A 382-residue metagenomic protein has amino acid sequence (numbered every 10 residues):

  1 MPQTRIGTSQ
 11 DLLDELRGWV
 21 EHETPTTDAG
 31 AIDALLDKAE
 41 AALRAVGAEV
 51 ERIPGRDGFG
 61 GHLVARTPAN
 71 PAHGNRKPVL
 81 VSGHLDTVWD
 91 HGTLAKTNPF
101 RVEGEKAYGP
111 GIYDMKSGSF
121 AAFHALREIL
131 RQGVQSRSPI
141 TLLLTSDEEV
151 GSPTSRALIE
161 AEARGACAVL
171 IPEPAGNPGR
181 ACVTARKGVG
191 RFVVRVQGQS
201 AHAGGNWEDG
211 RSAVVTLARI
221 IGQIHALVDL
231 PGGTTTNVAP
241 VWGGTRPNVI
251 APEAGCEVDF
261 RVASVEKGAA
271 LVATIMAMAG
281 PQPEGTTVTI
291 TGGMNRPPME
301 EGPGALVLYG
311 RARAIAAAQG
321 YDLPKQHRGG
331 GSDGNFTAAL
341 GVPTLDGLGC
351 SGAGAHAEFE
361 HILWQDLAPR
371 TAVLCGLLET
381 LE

Functional and structural regions predicted by a protein language model:
M1-G7, T24, P54-R56, W89 (+4 more regions): Metal-dependent amide/peptide-bond hydrolase catalytic core, centered on the "pita-bread" metallohydrolase fold
P2-P110, R131, S136, G334: Acidic/His- and Gly-rich active-site-bordering loop/insert found across diverse amide/peptide-bond hydrolases
S82-G83, L143-T145, L170-E173, R195-Q197 (+1 more regions): Short beta-strand segments
D86-E103, A166, L170, A185-R195 (+1 more regions): Acidic-glycine-rich active-site phosphate/pyrophosphate-binding loop
W89, K106-F120, H202: Glycine/serine-rich anion-binding loops at beta->alpha junctions that coordinate negatively charged ligand groups
N98-I112, Q197-S200, A317, A355: Glycine/charged-rich beta-loop-alpha catalytic/anionic-binding loops adjacent to active sites
M115-K187, D229, E382: Acidic/histidine-rich catalytic neighborhood of metal-dependent amide-processing enzymes
